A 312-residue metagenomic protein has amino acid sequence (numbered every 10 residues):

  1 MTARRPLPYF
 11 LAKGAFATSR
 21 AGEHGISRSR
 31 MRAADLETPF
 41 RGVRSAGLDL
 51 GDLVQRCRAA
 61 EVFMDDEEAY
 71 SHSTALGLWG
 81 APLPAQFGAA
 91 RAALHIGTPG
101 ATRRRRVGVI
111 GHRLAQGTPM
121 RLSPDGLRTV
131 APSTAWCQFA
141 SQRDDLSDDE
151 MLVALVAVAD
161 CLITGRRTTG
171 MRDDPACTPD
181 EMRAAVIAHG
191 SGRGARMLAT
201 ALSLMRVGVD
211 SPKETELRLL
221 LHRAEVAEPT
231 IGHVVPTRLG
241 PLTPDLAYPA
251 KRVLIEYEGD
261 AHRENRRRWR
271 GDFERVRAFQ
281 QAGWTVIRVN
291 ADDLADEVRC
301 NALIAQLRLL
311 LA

Functional and structural regions predicted by a protein language model:
M1-R193, A312: Short gly/ser-rich loop at a beta-strand->alpha-helix junction or flexible surface loop bordering the NTP-binding
R20, G25, R166-A312: Surface segments flanking catalytic/ligand-binding clefts of nucleic-acid enzymes
